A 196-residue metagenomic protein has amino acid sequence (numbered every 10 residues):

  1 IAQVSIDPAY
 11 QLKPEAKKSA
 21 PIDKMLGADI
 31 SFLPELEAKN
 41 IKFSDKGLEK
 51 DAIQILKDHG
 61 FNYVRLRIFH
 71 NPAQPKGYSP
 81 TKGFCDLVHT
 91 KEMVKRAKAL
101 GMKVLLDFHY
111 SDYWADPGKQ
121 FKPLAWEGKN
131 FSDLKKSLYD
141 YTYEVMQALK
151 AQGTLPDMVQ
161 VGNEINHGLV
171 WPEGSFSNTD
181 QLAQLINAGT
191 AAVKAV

Functional and structural regions predicted by a protein language model:
I1-I6: Bacterial Sec-dependent N-terminal signal peptides
D7-K103, S111-L138, Q160: N-terminal substrate-binding region of glycoside hydrolase catalytic domains
P80, C85-H89, A115-V196: Active-site cleft segment of glycoside hydrolase catalytic domains centered on the general acid/base Glu
